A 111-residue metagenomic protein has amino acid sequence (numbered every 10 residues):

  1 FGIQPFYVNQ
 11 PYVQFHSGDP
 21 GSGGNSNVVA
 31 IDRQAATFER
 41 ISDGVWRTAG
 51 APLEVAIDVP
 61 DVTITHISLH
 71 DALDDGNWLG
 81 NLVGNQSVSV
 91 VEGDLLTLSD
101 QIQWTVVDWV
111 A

Functional and structural regions predicted by a protein language model:
F1-I67, D71-A111: Small cysteine-rich, disulfide-bonded extracellular modules of the LU/uPAR three-finger superfamily and closely related
